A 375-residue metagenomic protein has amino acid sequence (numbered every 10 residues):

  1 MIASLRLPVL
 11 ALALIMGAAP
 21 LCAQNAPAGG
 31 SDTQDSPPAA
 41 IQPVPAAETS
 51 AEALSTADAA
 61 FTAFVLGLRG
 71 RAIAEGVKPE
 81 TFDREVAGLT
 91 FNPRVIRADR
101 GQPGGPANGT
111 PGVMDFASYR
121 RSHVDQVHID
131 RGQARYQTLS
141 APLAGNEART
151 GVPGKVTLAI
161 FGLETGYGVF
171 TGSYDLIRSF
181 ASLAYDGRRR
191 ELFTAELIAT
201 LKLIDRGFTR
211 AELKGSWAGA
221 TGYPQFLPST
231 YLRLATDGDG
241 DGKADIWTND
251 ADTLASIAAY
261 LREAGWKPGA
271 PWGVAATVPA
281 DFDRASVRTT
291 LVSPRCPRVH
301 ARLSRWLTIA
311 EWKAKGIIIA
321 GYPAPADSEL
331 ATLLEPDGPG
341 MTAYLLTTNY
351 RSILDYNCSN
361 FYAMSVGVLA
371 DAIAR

Functional and structural regions predicted by a protein language model:
M1-L5: N-terminal secretory signal peptides that target proteins for export/translocation
P8-A19: Bacterial N-terminal signal peptides
C22-A63, G70, P79-D83, A87: Compositionally biased, proline/threonine/alanine/serine-rich low-complexity intrinsically disordered stretches
K78-A107, F161-T165, D175-R178, A275-R284: Acidic helix-start/capping segments at beta-turn-to-alpha-helix junctions
L89-P93, E164-G168, A220, K267 (+4 more regions): Solvent-exposed loop/turn segments at secondary-structure junctions within structured extracellular/periplasmic domains
N108-S256, R262, W272: Acidic/His-rich structured neighborhood in mature extracellular/periplasmic domains
K243-A301: Ligand-binding pocket segment of bilobal, Venus flytrap-like solute-binding proteins
P279-R375: C-terminal soluble interaction/assembly domains
